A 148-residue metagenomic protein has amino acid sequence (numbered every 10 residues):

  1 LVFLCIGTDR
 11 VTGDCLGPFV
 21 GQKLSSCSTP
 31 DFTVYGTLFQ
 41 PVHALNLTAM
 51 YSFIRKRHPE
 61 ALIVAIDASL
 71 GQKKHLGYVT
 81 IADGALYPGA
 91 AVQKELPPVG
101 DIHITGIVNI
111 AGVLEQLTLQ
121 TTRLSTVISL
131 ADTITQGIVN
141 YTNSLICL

Functional and structural regions predicted by a protein language model:
L1-I63, A68-L148: N-terminal catalytic or cofactor-binding beta/alpha core of small enzyme domains
